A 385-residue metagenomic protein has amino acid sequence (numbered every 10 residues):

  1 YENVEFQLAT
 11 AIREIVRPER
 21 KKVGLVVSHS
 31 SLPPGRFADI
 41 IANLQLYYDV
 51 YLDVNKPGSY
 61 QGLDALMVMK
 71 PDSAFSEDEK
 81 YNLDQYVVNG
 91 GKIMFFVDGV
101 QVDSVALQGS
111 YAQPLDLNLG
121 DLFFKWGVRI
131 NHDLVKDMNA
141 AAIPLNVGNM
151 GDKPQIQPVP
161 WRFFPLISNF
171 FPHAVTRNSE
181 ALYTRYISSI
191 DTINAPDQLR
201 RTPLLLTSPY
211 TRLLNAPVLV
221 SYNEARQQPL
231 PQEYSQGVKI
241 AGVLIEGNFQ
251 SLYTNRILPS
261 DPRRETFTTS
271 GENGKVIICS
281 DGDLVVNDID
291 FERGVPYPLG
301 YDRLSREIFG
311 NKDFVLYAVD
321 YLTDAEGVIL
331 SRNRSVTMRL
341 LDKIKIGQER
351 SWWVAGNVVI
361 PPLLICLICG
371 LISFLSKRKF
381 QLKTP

Functional and structural regions predicted by a protein language model:
Y1-N43, Y47-Y48, V54-K56, D290-F291 (+2 more regions): Hydrophobic targeting/anchoring helices
F6, R17-E19, P33-G327: Acidic, S/T/G-rich, low-cysteine, solvent-exposed domains in lumenal/extracellular/periplasmic regions of secretory
